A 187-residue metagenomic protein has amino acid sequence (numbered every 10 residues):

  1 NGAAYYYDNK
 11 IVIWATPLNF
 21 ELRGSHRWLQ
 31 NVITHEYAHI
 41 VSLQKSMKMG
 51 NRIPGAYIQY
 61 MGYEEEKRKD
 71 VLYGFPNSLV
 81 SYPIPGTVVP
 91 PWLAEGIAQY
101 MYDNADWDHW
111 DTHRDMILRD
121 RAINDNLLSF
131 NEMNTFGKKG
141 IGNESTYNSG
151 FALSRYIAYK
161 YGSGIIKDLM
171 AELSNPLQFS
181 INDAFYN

Functional and structural regions predicted by a protein language model:
N1-P83: Juxtacatalytic substrate-recognition/specificity segment
G2-A4, G96, G150: Glycine-centered structural positions embedded in regular secondary structure
Q30, T34, P90, A94 (+2 more regions): Hydrophobic (often cysteine-bearing) scaffold residues that line and stabilize catalytic clefts of nucleotide/cofactor
A38, S42-S46, Y102-D106, W110 (+3 more regions): Hydrophobic/aromatic-lined pockets within catalytic cores
K45, M49-S129, A184-N187: Post-HExxH zinc-binding segment in Zn-dependent metallohydrolases
V80-S81, V89, T112-N187: Amphipathic alpha-helical substructures
